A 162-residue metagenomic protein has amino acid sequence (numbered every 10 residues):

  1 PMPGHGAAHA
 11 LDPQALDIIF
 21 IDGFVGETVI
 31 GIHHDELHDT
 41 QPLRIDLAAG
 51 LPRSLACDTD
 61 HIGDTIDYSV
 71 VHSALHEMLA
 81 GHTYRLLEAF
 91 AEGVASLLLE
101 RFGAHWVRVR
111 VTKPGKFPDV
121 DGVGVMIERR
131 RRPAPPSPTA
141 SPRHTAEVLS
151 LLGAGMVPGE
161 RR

Functional and structural regions predicted by a protein language model:
P1-R162: N-terminal, polar/charged subdomain of small-to-medium soluble alpha/beta proteins
